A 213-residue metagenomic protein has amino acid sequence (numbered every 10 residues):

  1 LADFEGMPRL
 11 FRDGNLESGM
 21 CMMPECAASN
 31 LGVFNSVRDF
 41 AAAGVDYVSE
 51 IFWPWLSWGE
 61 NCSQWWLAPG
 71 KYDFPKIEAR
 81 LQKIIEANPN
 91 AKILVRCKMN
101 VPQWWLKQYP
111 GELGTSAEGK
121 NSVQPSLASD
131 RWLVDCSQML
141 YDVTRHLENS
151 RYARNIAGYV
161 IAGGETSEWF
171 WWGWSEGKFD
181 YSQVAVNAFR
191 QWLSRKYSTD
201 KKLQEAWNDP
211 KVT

Functional and structural regions predicted by a protein language model:
L1-A41: N-terminal carbohydrate-binding accessory modules
A2-R9, Y72-Q82, A188-R190: Short, charge-rich amphipathic segments
M7, V45, L81, N90-K92 (+4 more regions): Extracellular structured ligand-interaction cores
F11, S36, F40, F52 (+2 more regions): Generic hydrophobic, helix-prone segments enriched in Leu/Val/Ile
E17, A27, P54-W55, M99-P102 (+1 more regions): Short, solvent-exposed loop/turn segments at secondary-structure junctions
S18-P24, V48-E50, I93-C97, A157-I161: Hydrophobic faces of well-ordered beta-strands that scaffold small-molecule active sites in alpha/beta enzyme cores
G32-N121, L127, V134-E148: Aromatic-lined substrate-binding rim segments of carbohydrate-active enzymes
L106-T213: Polysaccharide-binding and catalytic clefts of secreted carbohydrate-active enzymes
